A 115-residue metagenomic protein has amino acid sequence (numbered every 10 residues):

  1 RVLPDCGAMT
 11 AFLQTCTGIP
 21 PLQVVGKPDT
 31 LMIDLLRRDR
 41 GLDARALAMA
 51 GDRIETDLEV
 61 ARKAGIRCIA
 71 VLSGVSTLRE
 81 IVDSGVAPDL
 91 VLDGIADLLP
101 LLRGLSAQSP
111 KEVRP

Functional and structural regions predicted by a protein language model:
R1-P115: Asp-based, Mg2+/Mn2+-dependent phosphohydrolase catalytic module
